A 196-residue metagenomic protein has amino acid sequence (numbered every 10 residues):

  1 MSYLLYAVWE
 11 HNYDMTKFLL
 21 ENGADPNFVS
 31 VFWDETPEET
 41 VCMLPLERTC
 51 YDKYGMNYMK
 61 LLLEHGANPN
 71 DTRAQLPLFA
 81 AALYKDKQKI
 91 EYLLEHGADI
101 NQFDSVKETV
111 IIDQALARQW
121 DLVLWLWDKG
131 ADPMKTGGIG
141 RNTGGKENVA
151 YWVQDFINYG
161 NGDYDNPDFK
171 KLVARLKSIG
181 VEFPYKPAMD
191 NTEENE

Functional and structural regions predicted by a protein language model:
M1-Y6, V29-T49, D71-A80, F103-I112 (+2 more regions): Ankyrin-repeat boundary/"N-cap" motif
E10, D14, F18, N22-A24 (+1 more regions): Mid-chain, structured segments of secreted extracytoplasmic proteins
H11, K53-Y54, K85, R118: Ankyrin-repeat intra-repeat helix-capping/turn positions
K17-D25, K60-N68, E91-D99, L124-D132 (+1 more regions): Ankyrin repeat domain, specifically the short helix-to-loop turn at the C-terminus of the second helix of each repeat
C50-Y51, G55, G162-N166: Short coil/turn connectors between adjacent alpha-helices in alpha-solenoid helical repeat scaffolds
H65, H96, K129-M134, G138-E196: Ankyrin-repeat-protein effector appendages
N68-E95, N101, S105, L116-A117 (+1 more regions): A short, hydrophobic/aromatic-rich structural module that often spans a beta strand with its adjoining loop
